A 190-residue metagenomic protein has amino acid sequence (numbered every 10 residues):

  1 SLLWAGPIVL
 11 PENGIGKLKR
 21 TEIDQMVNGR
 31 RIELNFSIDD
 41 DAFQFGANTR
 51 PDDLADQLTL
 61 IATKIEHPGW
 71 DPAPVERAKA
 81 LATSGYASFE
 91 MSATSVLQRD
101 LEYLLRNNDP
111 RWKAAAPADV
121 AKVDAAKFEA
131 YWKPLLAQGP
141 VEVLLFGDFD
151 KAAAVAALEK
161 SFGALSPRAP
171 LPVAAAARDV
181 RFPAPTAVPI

Functional and structural regions predicted by a protein language model:
S1, I15-A55, E76, S88-P140 (+1 more regions): Non-catalytic beta-strand/loop surface segments
L3-N13: Active-site SXXK
K19, K151-V155: Extracytoplasmic/secreted cell-surface and envelope-processing proteins
F45, I61, A82, F128 (+1 more regions): Divalent metal-coordination and catalytic microenvironments
A47-T49, L145-F149: Short beta-strand-to-loop capping motifs
A55-L60, A154-A156: Charge-rich, low-aromatic oligomerization/scaffolding segments with amphipathic character
T63-P72, S161-A169: A common structural junction motif
